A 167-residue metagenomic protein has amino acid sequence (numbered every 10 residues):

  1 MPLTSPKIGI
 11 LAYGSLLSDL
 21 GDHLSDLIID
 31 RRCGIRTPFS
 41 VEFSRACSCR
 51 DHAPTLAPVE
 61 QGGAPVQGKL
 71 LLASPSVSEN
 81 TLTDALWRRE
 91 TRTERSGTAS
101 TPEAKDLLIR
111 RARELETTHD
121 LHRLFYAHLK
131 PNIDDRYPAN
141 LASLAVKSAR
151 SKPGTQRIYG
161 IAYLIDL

Functional and structural regions predicted by a protein language model:
P2-L167: A glycine-rich, hydrophobic/aromatic-adjacent loop/helix-cap motif
